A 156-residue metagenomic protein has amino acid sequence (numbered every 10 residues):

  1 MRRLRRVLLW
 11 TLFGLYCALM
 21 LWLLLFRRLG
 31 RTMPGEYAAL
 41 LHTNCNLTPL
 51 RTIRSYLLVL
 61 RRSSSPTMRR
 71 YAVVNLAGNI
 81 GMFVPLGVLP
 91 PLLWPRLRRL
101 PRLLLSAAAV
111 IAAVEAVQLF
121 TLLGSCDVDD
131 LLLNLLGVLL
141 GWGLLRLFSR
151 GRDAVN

Functional and structural regions predicted by a protein language model:
M1-L123, W142-N156: Bulky hydrophobic segments
S125-L136: Non-cytosolic membrane-interface motifs at loop->transmembrane helix junctions
N134-L144: C-terminal or internal capping secondary-structure element at the end of a domain, subdomain, or sheet
